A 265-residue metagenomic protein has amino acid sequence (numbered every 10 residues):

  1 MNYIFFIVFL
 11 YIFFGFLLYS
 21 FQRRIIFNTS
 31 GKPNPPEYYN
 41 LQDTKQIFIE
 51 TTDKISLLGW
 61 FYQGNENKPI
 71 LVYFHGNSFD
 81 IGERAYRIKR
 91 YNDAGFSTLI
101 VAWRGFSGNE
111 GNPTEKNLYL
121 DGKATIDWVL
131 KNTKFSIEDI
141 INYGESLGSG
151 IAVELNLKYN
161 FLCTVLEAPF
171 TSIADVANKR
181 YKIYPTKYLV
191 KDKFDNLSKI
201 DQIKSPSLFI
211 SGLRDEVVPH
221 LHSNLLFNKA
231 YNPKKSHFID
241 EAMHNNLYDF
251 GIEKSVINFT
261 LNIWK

Functional and structural regions predicted by a protein language model:
Y3-E50: An N-terminal hydrophobic leader/cap segment in hydrolases
T52-V129, E145, N156: Membrane-embedded segments
R87, N196, S205, P219-N228: Short alpha-helix in the alpha/beta-hydrolase fold that links the catalytic acid
T125-N132, I137-I183: Primarily recognizes the serine-hydrolase "nucleophile elbow" in alpha/beta-hydrolase and SGNH/GDSL folds
Q202-K204, F209-D215: Short beta-strand/loop motif that positions the catalytic acidic residue of the alpha/beta-hydrolase fold
R214-V218, H244-N246: Acidic catalytic loop of the alpha/beta-hydrolase fold
F227-N245: Catalytic histidine neighborhood in serine/cysteine hydrolases with alpha/beta-hydrolase-type architecture
L247-N262: Post-His helix in hydrolase/transferase enzymes
